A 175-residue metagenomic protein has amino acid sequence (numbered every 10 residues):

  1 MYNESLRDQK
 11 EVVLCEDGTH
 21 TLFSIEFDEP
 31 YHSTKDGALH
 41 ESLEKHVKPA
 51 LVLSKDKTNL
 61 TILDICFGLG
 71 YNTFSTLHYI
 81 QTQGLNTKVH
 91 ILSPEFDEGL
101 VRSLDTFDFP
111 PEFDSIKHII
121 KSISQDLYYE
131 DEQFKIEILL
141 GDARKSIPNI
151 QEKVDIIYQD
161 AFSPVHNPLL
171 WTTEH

Functional and structural regions predicted by a protein language model:
Y2-T58, L69-L85: Class I SAM-dependent methyltransferase Rossmann-like catalytic core, especially the SAM/SAH-binding loop
S42-H46, D142, H175: Well-ordered alpha-helical segments embedded in enzymatic catalytic cores
V52-E152, Y158, L170-T173: The AdoMet/dcAdoMet-binding core of the Class I SAM-like
D160-F162: Cell-envelope and extracellular/periplasmic
V165-H166: Short glycine-rich, flexible loops that bind phosphorylated cofactors or substrates
